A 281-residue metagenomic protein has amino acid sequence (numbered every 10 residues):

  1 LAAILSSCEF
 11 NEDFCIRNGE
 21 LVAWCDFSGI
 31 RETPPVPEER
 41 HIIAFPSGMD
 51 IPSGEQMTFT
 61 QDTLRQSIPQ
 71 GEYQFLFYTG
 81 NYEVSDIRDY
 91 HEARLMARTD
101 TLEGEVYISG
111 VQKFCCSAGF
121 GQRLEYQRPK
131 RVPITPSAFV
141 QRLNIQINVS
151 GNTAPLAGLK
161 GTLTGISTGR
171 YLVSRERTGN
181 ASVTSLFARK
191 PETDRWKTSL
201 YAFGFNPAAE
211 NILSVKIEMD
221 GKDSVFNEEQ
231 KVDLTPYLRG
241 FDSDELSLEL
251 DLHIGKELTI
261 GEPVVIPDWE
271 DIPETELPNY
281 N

Functional and structural regions predicted by a protein language model:
A3-R31, P267-N281: Bacterial Sec-dependent N-terminal signal peptides
R17-A23, R40, Y73, Q141-L143: Short structural boundary motif marking the start of a folded domain
W24-P37, Q146-P155: Structural motif
W24-S28, I43-F45, T60, S67-P69 (+10 more regions): A structural detector for beta-sheet-dominated domains
H41-D89, L156-Y237: Tryptophan-paired
I51-A138: Short, low-hydrophobicity acidic/polar segments
E103-K197: A sequence/structural signal for flexible, mid-protein segments enriched in small/helix-disrupting residues
I212-N281: Hydrophilic extracytoplasmic domains
